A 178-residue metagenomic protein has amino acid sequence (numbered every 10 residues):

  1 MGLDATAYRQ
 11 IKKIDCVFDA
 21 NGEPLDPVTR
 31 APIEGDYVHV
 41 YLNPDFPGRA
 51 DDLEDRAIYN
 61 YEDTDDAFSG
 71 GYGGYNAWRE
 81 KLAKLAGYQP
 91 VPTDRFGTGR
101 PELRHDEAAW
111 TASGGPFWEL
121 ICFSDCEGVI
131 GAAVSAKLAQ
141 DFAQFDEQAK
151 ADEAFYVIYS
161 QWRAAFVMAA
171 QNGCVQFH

Functional and structural regions predicted by a protein language model:
M1-A164, M168-H178: Acidic (Asp/Glu-rich) sequence patches and key acidic residues that form negatively charged surfaces used
